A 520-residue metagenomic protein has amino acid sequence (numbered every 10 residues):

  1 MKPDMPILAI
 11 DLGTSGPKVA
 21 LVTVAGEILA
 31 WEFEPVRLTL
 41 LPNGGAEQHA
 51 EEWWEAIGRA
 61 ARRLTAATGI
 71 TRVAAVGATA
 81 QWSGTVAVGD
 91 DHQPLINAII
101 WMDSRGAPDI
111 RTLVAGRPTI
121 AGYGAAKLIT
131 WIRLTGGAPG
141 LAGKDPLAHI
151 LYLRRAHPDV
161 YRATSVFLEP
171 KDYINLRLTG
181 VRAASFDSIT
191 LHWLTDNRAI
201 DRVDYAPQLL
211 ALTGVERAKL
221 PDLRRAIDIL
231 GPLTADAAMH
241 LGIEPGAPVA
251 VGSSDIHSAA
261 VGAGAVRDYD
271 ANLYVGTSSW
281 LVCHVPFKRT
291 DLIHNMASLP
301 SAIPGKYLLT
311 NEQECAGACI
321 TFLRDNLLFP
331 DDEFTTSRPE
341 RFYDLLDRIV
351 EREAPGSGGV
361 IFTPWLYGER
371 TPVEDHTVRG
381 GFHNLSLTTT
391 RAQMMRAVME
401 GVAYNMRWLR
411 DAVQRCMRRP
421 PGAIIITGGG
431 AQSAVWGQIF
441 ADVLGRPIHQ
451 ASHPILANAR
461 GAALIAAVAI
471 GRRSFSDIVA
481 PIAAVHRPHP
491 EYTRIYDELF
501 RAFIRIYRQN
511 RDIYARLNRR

Functional and structural regions predicted by a protein language model:
M1-F33, T39-L40, A74-A115, D159 (+1 more regions): Glycine/Thr-rich phosphate-binding loops that ligate phosphate moieties of nucleotide and other phosphorylated ligands
W31-I70: N-terminal phosphate-binding loop and adjacent alpha-helix
A46-W54, P139-G143, L223-I227, A247 (+2 more regions): Short acidic-aromatic active-site loops that bind/stabilize oxyanions
A50-W53, G276, N510: Active-site-adjacent loop/helix segments that line or gate small-molecule/cofactor pockets in enzymes
A50-W53, I57, G106, P146 (+6 more regions): Conserved donor sugar-nucleotide recognition element shared by glycan-biosynthetic enzymes
E51-R59, I200, D204, D228 (+5 more regions): A generic alpha-helix signature
E52-A66, R202-L209, V402-A412: Short, well-ordered amphipathic alpha-helical segments that serve as non-catalytic structural scaffolds within diverse
R62-S337: Glycine-rich phosphate-binding/catalytic subdomain of phosphoryl-transfer and nucleotide/sugar-phosphate-processing
